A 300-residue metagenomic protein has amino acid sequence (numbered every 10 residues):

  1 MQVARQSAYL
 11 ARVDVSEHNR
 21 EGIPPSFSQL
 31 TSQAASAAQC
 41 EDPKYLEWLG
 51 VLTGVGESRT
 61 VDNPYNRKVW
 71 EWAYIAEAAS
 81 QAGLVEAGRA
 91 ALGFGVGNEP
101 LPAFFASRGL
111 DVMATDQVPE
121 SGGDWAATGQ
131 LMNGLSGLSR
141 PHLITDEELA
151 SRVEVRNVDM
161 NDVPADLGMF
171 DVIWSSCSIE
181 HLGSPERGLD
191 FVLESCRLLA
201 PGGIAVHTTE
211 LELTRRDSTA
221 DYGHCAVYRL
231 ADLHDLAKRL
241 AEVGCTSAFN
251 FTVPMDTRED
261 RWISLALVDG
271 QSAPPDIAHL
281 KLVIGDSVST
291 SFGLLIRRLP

Functional and structural regions predicted by a protein language model:
P25-E86: Class I SAM-dependent methyltransferase Rossmann-like catalytic core, especially the SAM/SAH-binding loop
L92, E99-D162: Class I SAM-dependent methyltransferase SAM/SAH-binding core
V155, T252-P300: A C-terminal cap/extension of S-adenosyl-L-methionine-dependent methyltransferases that defines the acceptor-substrate
N161-I173: A short acidic, Gly/Pro-enriched loop at the edge of an enzyme's catalytic core that lines a small-molecule cofactor
D171-E186: A short SAM/SAH-binding and catalytic strip from SAM-dependent methyltransferases
E186-I204: A short glycine-rich, Lys/Arg-flanked "PGG" loop and its adjoining helix->strand segment in the class I
H207-T209: Acidic carboxylate diad motif detector
R216-T252: Conserved Class I S-adenosyl-L-methionine
